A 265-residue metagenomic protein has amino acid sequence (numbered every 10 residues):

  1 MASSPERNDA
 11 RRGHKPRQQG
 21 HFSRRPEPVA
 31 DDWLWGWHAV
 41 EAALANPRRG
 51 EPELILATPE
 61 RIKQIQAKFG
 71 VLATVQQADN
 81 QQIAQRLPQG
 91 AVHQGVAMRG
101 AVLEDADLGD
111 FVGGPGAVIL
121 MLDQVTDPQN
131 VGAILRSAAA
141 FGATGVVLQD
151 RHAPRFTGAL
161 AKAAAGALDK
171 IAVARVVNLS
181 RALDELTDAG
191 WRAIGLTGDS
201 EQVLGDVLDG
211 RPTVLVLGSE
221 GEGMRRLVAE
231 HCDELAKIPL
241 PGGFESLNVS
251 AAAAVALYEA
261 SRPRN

Functional and structural regions predicted by a protein language model:
M1-G113: N-terminal positively charged helical leader segments and presequences
E41, N46, A139-A140, K162-A167 (+1 more regions): Structured adenosyl-cofactor binding patch, chiefly the S-adenosyl-L-methionine
P59-E60, N80-I83, R151-A153, N178 (+2 more regions): Short, ordered loop/turn segments at secondary-structure junctions
G90-A101, A164-A167, G210-G218: Short basic, glycine-rich beta-strand/loop surfaces that mediate nucleic-acid
G113-Q202: RNA substrate-binding interface of SAM-dependent RNA methyltransferases
Q129-A133, M224, V249: Short glycine/serine/threonine-rich phosphate/pyrophosphate-binding segments that cradle anionic phosphate groups
I194-N248: Active-site/ligand-binding-proximal alpha/beta "capping" segment
